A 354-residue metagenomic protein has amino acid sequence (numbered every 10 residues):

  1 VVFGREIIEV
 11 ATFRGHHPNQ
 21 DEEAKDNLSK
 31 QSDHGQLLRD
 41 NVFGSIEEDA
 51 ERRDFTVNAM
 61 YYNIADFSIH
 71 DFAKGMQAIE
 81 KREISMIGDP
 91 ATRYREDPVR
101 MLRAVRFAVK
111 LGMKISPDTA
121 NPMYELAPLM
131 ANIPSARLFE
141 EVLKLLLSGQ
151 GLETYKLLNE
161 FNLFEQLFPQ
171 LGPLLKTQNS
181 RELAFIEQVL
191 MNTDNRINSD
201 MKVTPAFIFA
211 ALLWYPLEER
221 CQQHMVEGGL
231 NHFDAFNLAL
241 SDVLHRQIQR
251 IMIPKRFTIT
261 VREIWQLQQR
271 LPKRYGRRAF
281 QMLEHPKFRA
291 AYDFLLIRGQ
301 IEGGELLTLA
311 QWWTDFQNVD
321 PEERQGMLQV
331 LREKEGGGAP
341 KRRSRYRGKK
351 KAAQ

Functional and structural regions predicted by a protein language model:
V1-Q354: Catalytic cores of the polymerase beta-like nucleotidyltransferase superfamily and closely associated nucleotide
